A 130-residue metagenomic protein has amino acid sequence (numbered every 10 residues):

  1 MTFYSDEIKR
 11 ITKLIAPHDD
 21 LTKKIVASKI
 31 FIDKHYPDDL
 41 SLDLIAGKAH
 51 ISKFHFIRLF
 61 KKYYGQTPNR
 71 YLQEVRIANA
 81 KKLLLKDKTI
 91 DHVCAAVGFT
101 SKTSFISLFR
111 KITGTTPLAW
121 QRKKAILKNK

Functional and structural regions predicted by a protein language model:
M1-D38, R122-K130: Inter-domain helical "communication" segments and dimerization helices that couple sensory or membrane-embedded modules
T2-A16, L42-V75, A96-A119: Basic/polar phosphate-binding segments, predominantly the helix-turn-helix DNA-binding elements of transcriptional
K29-K34, D39, K62-T100, K123-K130: Terminal helix-turn-helix DNA-binding modules in bacterial transcription factors
